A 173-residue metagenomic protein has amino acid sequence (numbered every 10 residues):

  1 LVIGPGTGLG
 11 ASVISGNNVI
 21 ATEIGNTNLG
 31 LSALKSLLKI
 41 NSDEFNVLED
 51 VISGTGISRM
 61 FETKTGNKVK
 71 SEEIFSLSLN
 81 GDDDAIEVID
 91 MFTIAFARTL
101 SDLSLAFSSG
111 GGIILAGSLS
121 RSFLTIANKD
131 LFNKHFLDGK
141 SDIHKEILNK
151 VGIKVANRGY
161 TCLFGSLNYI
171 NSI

Functional and structural regions predicted by a protein language model:
L1-F45, S166-I173: Phosphate-binding/catalytic loop of phosphoryl-transfer enzymes
V13, L37-I173: ATP-binding/phosphotransfer module of carbohydrate and carboxylate kinases, centering on a glycine-rich
